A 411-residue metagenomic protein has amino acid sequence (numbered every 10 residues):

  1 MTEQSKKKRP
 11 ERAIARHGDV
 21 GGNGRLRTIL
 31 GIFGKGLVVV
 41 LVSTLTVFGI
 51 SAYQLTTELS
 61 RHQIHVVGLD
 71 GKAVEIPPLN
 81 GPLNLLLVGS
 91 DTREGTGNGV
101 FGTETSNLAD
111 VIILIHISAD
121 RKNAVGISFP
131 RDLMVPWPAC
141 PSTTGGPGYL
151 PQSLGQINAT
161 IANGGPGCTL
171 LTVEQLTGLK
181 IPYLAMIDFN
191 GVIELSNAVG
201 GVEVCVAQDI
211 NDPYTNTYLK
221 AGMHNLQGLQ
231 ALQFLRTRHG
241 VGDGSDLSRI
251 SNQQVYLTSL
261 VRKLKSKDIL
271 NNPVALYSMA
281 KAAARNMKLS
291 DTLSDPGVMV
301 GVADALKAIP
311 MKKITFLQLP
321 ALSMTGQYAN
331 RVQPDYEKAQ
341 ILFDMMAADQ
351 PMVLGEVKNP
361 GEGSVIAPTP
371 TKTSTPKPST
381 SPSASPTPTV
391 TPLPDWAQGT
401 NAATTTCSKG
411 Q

Functional and structural regions predicted by a protein language model:
T2-Q411: Non-catalytic, solvent-exposed segments at the cell envelope interface
